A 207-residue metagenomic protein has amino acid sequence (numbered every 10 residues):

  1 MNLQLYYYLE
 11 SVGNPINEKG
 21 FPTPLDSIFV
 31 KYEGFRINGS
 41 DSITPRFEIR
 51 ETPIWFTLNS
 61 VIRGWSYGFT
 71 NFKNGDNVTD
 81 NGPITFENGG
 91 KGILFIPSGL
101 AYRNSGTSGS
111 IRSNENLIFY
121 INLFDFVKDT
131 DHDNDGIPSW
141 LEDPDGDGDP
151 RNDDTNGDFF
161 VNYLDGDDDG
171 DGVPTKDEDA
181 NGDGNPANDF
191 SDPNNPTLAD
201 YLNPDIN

Functional and structural regions predicted by a protein language model:
M1-F29, N207: Acidic/polar, low-complexity intrinsically disordered N-terminal segments immediately downstream of a Sec signal
N2-Q4, L25-K31, G89-I93, N114-L123 (+1 more regions): Extracellular structured ligand-interaction cores
L9-G13, R36-F119: A beta-strand/beta-hairpin structural motif
G20, P24, T57, G109 (+2 more regions): Extracytoplasmic/periplasmic, Sec-exported soluble proteins
F21, S40-R50, N59, N104-G109 (+5 more regions): Short, solvent-exposed loop/turn and secondary-structure capping segments
T23-D41: Conserved SET/PR-domain catalytic core that frames the SAM/AdoMet-binding pocket
F29, I62, S66-F69, N134 (+2 more regions): Extracytoplasmic/secreted envelope proteins and their assembly/folding machinery, especially bacterial periplasmic
D125-N207: Extracellular calcium-associated, cysteine-rich motifs in secreted modular proteins
